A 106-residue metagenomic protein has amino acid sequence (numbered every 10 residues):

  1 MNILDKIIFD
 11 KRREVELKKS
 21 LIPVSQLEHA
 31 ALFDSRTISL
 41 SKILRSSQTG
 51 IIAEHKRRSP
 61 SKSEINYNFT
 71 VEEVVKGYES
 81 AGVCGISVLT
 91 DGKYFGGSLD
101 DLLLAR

Functional and structural regions predicted by a protein language model:
N2-N66: An N-cap/entry alpha-helix motif that binds or orients negatively charged groups
D5, V75-K76, L103: Alpha-helical segments flanking ligand/cofactor-binding loops in enzyme cores
S39-K42, V71-G77, L99: Short, charged beta->alpha transition segments
S41, R45, E79, L102-R106: Surface-exposed amphipathic alpha-helices with a cationic face
I51-H55, I86-V88, A105: Hydrophobic faces of well-ordered beta-strands that scaffold small-molecule active sites in alpha/beta enzyme cores
R58-P60, C84, G92-F95: A short acidic, glycine/proline-enriched capping/turn motif at secondary-structure boundaries, especially helix N-cap
N66-L89: Alpha/beta enzyme core
T90-R106: Active-site-adjacent beta->alpha loops and helix N-cap segments on the catalytic face of soluble alpha/beta enzymes
